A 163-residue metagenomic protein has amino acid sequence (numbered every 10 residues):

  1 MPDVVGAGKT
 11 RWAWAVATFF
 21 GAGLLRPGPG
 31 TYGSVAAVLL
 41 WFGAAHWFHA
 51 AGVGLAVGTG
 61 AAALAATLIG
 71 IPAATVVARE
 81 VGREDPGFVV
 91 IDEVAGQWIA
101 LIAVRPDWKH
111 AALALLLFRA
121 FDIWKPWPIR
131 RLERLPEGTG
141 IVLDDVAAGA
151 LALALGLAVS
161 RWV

Functional and structural regions predicted by a protein language model:
M1-P2, G58, A112-A114: Active-site-proximal helix-loop elements at catalytic-domain edges
M1-V35, V53, I69-L101, A120-A150: Interhelical loop and helix-boundary elements at the membrane-water interface of polytopic inner-membrane proteins
L25-A44, G58-A66: Short Lys/Arg-rich amphipathic alpha-helical segments
W41-F42, A63-P72, L101-I102, A114-I123 (+1 more regions): Alpha-helical transmembrane segments of multi-pass membrane proteins
F42-T59, A100-H110, L157-V163: Helix-coil boundary and interhelical linker segments in multi-pass alpha-helical membrane proteins
D145-R161: Final/C-terminal transmembrane alpha-helix of multipass membrane proteins
